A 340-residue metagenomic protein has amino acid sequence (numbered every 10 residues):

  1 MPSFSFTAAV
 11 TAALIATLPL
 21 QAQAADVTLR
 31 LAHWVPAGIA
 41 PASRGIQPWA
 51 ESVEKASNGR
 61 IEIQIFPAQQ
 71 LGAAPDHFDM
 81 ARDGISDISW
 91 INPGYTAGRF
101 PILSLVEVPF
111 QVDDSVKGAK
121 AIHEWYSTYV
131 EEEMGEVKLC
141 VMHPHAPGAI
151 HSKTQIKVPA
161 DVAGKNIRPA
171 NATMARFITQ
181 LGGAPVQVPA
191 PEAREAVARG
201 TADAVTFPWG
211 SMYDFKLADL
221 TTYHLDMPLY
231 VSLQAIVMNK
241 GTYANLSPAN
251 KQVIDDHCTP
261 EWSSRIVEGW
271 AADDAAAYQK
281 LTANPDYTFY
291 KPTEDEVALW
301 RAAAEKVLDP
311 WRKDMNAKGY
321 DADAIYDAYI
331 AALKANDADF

Functional and structural regions predicted by a protein language model:
M1, A24-A25: Absolute protein N-terminus
M1-V10: Bacterial N-terminal signal peptides that target proteins for export
S5, V130-E131: Short secondary-structure capping/junction motifs at helix and strand boundaries
V10-L18: Hydrophobic alpha-helical targeting segments used for export or membrane insertion
L18-A24: Sec/Tat signal peptide C-region and signal peptidase I cleavage site
A25-K117, W125, E132-F340: N-terminal secretory/targeting leader peptides
